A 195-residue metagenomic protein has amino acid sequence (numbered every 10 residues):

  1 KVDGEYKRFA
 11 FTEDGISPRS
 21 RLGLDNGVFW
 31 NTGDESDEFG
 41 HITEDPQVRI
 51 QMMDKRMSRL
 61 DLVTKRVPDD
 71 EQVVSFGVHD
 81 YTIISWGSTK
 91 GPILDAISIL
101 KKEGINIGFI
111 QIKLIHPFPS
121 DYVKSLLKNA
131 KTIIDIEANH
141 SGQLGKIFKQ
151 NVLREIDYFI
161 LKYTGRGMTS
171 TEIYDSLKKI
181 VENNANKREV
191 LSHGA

Functional and structural regions predicted by a protein language model:
K1-A195: Flexible, low-complexity linker and terminal segments
